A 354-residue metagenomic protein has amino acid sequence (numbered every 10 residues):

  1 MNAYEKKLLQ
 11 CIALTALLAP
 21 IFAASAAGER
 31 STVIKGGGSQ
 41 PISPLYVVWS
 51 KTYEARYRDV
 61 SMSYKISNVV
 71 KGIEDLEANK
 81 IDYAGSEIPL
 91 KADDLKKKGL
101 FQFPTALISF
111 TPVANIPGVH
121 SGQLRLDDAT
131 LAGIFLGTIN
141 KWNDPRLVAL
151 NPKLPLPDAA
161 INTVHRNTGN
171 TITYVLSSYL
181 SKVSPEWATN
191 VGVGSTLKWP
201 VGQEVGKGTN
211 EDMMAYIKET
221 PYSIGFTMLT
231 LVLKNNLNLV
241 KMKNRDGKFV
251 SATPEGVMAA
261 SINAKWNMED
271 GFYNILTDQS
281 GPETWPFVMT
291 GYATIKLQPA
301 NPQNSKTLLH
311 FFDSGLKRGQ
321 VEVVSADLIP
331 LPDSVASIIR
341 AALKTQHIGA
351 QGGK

Functional and structural regions predicted by a protein language model:
M1-N2, A24-G28: Basic/polar N-terminal segments that are highly enriched at the extreme N-terminus, encompassing both cleavable
N2-I12: Bacterial N-terminal signal peptides that target proteins for export
C11-I21: Bacterial N-terminal signal peptides
A26-K354: Flexible loop/hinge segments at secondary-structure junctions
